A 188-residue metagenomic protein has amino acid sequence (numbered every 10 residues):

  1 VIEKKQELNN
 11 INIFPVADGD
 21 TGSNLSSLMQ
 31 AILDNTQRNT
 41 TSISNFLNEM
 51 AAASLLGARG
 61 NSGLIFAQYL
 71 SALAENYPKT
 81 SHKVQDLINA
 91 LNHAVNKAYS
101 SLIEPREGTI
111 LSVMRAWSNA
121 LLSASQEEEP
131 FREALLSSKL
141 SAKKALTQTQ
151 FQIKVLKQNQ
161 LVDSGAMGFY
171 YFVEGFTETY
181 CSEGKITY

Functional and structural regions predicted by a protein language model:
V1-Y188: N-terminal loops that bind phosphate or other acidic moieties and the adjacent beta-alpha structural core
